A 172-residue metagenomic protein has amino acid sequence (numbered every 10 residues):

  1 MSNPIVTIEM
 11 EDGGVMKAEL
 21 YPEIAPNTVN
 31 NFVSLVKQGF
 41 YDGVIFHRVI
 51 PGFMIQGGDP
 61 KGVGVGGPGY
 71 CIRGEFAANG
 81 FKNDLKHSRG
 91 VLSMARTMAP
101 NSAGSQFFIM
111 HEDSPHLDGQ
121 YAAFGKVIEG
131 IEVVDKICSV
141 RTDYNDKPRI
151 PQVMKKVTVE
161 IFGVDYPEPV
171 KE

Functional and structural regions predicted by a protein language model:
M1-E172: Cyclophilin-like peptidyl-prolyl cis-trans isomerases
